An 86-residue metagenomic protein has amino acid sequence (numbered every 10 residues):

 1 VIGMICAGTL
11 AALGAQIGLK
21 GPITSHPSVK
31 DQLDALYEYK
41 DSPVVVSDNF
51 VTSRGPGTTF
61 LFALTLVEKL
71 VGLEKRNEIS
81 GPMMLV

Functional and structural regions predicted by a protein language model:
V1-V86: Active-site-adjacent pocket-lining segments in enzyme domains
